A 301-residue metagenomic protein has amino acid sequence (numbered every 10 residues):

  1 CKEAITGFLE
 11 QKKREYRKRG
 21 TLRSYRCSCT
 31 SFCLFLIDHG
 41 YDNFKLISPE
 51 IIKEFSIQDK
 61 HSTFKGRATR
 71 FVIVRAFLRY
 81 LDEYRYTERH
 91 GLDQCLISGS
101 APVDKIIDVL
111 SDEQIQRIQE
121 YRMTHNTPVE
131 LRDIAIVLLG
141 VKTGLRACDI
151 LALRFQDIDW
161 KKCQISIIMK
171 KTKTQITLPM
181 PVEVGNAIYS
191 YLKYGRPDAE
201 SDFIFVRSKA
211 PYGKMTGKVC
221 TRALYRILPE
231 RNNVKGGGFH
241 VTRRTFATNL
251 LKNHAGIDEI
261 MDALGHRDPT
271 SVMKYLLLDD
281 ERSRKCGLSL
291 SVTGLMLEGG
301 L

Functional and structural regions predicted by a protein language model:
E3-I106, R122-H125, A199: N-terminal core-binding DNA-recognition domain of tyrosine recombinases/integrases
T87-H90, A101-R117, T172-V182, P197-D202 (+2 more regions): DNA breakage-rejoining catalytic core of tyrosine-based enzymes
V109, M169, L264, D268-S289: Catalytic-site neighborhood detector that most strongly recognizes the C-terminal catalytic loop/helix of tyrosine
R117-A147: Basic, Lys/Arg- and aromatic-enriched nucleic-acid-binding interface segment
M123-T127, L178, R222-D262: Short, basic (Lys/Arg/His-rich) helix/loop patches that form interaction surfaces in the mid-to-C-terminal regions
T143, C148, A152-N186: Conserved tyrosine-mediated DNA breakage-rejoining catalytic core shared by Y-recombinases
V182-V234: Active-site/catalytic core of tyrosine-dependent DNA strand-transfer enzymes
S291-L301: C-terminal secondary-structure termini that scaffold catalytic or DNA-interacting sites
